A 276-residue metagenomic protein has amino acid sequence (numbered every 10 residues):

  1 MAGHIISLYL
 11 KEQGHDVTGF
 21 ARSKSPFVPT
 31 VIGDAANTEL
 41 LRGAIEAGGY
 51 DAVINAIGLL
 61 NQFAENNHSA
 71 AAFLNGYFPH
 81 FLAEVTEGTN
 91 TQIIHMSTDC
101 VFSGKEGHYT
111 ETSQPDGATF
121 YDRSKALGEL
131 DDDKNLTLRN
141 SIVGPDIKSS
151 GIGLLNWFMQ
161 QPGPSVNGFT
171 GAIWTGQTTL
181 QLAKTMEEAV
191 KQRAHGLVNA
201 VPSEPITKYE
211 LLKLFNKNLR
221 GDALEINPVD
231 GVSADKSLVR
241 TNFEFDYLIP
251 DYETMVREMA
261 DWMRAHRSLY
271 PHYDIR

Functional and structural regions predicted by a protein language model:
G3-H4: N-terminal Rossmann-fold NAD(P) dinucleotide-binding loop
K24-E39: Rossmann-fold cofactor-recognition segment
A35-G76: NAD(P)H-binding glycine-rich loop region in Rossmannoid oxidoreductase-like domains and their noncatalytic homologs
N66, A70-F81, P115, T119 (+1 more regions): Glycine-rich NAD(P)-binding loop of the Rossmann-fold in SDR/ketoreductase-type enzymes
H80-D116: Conserved Rossmann-fold NAD(P)-dependent oxidoreductase catalytic core, especially the SDR/UDP-sugar
A118, L130-W174, L180-Q181: NAD(P)-dependent short-chain dehydrogenase/reductase
A183-D235, R267-R276: Mid/C-terminal beta-alpha module of Rossmann-like enzyme folds, strongest in SDR-family dehydrogenases/epimerases
P250-R276: Amphipathic terminal alpha-helices
